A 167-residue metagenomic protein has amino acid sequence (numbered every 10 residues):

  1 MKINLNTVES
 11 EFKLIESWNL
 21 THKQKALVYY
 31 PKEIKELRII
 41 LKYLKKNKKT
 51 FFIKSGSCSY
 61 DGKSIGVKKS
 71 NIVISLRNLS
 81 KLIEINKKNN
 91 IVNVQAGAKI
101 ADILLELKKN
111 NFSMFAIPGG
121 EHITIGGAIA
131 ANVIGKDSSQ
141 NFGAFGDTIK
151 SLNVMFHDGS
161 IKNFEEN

Functional and structural regions predicted by a protein language model:
M1-K13: Conserved oxyanion/phosphate-binding beta-strand-loop segments in alpha/beta enzyme cores
W18-P118, N132, D137: Glycine-rich N-terminal segment of FAD-binding domains in flavoprotein oxidoreductases, spanning the beta-loop-helix
D61-G62, T124-G126: Short secondary-structure boundary/hinge segments and terminal tails
A116, E121-H122, A128-N167: FAD-binding subdomain of flavoenzyme oxidoreductases
